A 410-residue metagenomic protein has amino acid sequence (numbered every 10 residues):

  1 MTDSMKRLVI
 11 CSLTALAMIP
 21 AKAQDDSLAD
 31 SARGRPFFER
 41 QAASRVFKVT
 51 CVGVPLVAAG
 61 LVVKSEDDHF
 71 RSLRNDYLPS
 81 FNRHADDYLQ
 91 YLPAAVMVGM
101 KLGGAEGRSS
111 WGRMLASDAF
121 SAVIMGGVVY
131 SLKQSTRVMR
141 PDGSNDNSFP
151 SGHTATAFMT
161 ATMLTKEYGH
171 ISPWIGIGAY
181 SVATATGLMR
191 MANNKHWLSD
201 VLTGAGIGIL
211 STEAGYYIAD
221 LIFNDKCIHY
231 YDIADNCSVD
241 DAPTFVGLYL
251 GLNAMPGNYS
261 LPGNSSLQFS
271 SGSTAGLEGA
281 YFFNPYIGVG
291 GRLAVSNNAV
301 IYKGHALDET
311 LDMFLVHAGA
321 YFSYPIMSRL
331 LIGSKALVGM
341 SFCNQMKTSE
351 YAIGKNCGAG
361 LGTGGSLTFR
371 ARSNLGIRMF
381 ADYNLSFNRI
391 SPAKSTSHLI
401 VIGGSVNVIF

Functional and structural regions predicted by a protein language model:
I10-E106, R113-D118, Q134-S135, L221-Y249 (+5 more regions): N-terminal targeting leaders of membrane proteins
L61-K64, L188, L250-P256, L293-A299 (+3 more regions): Transmembrane beta-strands of outer-membrane beta-barrel pores
G103-A116, K133-P141, A280-E350, F369-A371 (+1 more regions): Gram-negative (and chloroplast) outer-membrane scaffold detector with strong preference for beta-barrel transmembrane
K133, V138-C237: Membrane-embedded catalytic cores of phosphoryl/pyrophosphoryl-handling enzymes
L164, L277-Y281, A318-F322, A336-M340 (+3 more regions): Residues on the lipid-exposed face of transmembrane beta-strands in outer-membrane beta-barrel proteins
I177, T244-L248, I287-G291, V316-A318 (+4 more regions): Transmembrane beta-strands of outer-membrane beta-barrel proteins
I218, I222, V246, H398-F410: Outer-membrane beta-barrel "beta-signal"
A242, L267-A275, T310-V316, L330 (+2 more regions): Residues that define the transmembrane beta-barrel architecture of outer-membrane proteins
